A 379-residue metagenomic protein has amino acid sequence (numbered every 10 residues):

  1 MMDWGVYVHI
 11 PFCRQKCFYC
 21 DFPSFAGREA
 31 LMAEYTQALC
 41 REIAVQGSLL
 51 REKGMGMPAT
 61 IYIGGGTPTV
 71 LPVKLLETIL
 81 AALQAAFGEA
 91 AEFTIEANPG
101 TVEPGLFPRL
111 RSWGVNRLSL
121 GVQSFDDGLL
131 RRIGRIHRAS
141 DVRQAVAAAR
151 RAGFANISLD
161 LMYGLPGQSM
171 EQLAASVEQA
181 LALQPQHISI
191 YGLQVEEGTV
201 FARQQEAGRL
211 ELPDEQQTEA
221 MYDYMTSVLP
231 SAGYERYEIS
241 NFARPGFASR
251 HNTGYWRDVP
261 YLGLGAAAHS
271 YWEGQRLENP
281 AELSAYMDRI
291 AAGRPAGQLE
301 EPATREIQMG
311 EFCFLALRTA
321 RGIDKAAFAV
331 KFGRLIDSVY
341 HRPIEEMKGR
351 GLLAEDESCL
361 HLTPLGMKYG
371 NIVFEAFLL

Functional and structural regions predicted by a protein language model:
M2-D3, S24-L49, M57-R334: C-terminal scaffold of the Radical SAM
M2-I10: Immediate flanking context of iron-sulfur cluster ligation sites
P11-S24: Local cysteine-cluster metal-coordination motifs and their immediate loop/turn environment, predominantly Fe-S cluster
F242, E357-L360: Short, Lys/Arg-rich nucleic-acid/phosphate-binding segment
R334-E346: Short amphipathic alpha-helical interaction segments
K348-S358: A short, conserved structural fragment
L360-M367: Basic, amphipathic "hinge/linker" alpha-helix immediately C-terminal to the N-terminal HTH DNA-binding motif
M367-L379: Short, amphipathic alpha-helical interaction segments positioned at domain boundaries
